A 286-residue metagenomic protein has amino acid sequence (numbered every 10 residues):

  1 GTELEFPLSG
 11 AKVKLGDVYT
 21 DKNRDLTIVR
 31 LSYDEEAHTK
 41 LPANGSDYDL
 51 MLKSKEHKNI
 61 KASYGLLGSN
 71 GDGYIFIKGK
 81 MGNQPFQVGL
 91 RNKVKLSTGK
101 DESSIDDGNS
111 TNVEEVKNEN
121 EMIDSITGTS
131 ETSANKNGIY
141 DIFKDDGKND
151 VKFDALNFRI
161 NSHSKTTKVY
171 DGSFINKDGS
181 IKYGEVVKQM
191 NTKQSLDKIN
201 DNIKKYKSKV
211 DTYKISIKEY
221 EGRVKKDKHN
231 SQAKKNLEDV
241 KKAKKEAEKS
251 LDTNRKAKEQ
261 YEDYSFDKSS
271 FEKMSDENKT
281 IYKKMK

Functional and structural regions predicted by a protein language model:
G1-N109: N-terminal, leucine/charged-rich tether regions that mediate assembly and partner docking in large macromolecular
E3-E5, E35-E36, E56-K58, Q87 (+14 more regions): Glutamate identity and glutamate-enriched acidic tracts
S9, S32, S46, S54 (+18 more regions): Generic serine detector
V13, V18, V29, V88 (+9 more regions): Extended aliphatic helical segments
D17, D21, D25, D34 (+20 more regions): Acidic-enriched, low-complexity/disordered segments with a strong bias for Aspartate over Glutamate
S63-N191: Extended assembly-interface/linker segments at domain junctions
T167-K286: Extracytoplasmic/luminal low-complexity segments enriched in Pro/Gly and acidic/polar residues that act as flexible
